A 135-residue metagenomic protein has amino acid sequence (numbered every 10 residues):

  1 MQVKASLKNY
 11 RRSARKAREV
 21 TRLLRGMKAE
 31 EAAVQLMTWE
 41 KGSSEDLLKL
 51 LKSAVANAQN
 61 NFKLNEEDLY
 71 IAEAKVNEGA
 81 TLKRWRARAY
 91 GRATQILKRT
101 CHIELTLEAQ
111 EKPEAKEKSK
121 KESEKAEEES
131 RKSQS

Functional and structural regions predicted by a protein language model:
M1-K125, K132: Structured, basic alpha/beta domains of bacterial-type, RNA-associated proteins
